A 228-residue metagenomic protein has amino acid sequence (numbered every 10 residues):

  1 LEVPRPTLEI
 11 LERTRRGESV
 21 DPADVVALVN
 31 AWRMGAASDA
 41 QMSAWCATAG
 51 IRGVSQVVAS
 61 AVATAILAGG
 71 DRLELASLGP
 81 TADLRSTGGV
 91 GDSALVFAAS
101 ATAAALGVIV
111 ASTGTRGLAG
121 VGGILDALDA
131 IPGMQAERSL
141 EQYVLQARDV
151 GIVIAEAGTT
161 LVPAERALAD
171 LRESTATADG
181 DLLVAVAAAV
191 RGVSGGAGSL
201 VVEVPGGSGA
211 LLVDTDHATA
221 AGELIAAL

Functional and structural regions predicted by a protein language model:
L1-D92, G209: Acidic, glycine/proline-rich low-complexity segments that act as flexible tails and inter-domain linkers
A44, P80-A82, V108-A111, G151-A155 (+4 more regions): Structural motif
W45, G89, L128, D216 (+2 more regions): Buried hydrophobic positions in well-ordered alpha/beta secondary-structure cores of metabolic enzymes
A65-A68, V96-G107, I124-Q135, L171-T177 (+1 more regions): A glycine- and small-aliphatic-rich helix-loop capping segment at beta-alpha/alpha-beta transitions that lines
L78-G120, A176: Glycine/serine-rich anion-binding loops at beta->alpha junctions that coordinate negatively charged ligand groups
A127-I152, L224-L228: A glycine-rich helix N-cap at a beta->alpha junction
L140-A176: Small/polar-residue-rich loop-to-helix segments that shape phosphate-bearing ligand pockets
L161-A221: Active-site/ligand-binding-proximal alpha/beta "capping" segment
